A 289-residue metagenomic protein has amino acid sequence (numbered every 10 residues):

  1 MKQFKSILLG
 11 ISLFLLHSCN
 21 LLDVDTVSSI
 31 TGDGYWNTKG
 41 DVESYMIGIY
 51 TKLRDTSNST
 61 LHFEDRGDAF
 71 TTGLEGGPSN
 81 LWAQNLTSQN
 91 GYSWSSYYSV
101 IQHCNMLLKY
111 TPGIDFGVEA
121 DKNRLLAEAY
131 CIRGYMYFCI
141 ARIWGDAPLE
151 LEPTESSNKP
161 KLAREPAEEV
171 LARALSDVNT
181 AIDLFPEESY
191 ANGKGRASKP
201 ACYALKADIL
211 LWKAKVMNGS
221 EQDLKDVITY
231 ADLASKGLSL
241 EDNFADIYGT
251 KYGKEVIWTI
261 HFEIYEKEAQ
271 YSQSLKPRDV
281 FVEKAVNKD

Functional and structural regions predicted by a protein language model:
M1-S28: Bacterial Sec-dependent N-terminal signal peptides
C19-H62: Membrane-proximal, proline-rich intrinsically disordered regions
T38, E43, T51, G77-W144 (+3 more regions): Conserved, well-structured interaction surfaces
G40, M46, L74, P78-W82 (+2 more regions): Elongated scaffold/linker segments in the mid-to-C-terminal portions of large proteins
Y130, Y203-I209: TPR/Sel1-like alpha-solenoid repeat signature
A141-I143, P148, S189, W212-G219: Short coil/turn linking the two alpha-helices of tandem helical-hairpin repeats
